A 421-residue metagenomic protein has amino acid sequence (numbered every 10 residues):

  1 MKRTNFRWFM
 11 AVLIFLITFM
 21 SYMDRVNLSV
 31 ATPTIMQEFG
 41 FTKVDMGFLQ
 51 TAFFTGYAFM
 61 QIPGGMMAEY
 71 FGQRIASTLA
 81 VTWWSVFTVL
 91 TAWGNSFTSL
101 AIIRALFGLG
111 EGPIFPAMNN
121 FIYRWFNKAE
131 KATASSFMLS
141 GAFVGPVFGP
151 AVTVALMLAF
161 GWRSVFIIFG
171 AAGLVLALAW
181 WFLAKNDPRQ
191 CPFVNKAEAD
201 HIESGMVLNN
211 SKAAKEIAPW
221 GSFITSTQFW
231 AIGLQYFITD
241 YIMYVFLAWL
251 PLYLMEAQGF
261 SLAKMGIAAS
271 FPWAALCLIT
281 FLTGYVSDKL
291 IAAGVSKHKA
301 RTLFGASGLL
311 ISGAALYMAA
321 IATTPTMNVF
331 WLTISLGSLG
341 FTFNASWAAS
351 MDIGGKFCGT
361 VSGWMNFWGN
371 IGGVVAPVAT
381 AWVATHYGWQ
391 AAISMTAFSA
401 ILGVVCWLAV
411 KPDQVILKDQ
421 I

Functional and structural regions predicted by a protein language model:
F9-K43, F246-P251: Extracytoplasmic
L28-S29, S226-F281, F343, W347: Extracytoplasmic gate region of multi-pass secondary transporters
G40, G72, W93-S99, G110 (+4 more regions): Helix-breaking motifs and short loop linkers at transmembrane-helix boundaries and internal kinks in secondary membrane
T51-M66, S270-T283: Central cavity-lining transmembrane alpha-helices of secondary-active solute carriers, predominantly the Major
F59-T98: Conserved MFS/SLC helix-loop-helix module at the cytosolic interface between two early adjacent transmembrane helices
I75-V89, K299-L316: Structural signature of the two symmetry-related core transmembrane helices
I103-A142: Cytoplasmic helix-loop-helix junction between adjacent transmembrane helices in 12-TM secondary transporters
A142-C191: Helix-loop-helix hairpin linking two adjacent transmembrane segments in secondary transporters
